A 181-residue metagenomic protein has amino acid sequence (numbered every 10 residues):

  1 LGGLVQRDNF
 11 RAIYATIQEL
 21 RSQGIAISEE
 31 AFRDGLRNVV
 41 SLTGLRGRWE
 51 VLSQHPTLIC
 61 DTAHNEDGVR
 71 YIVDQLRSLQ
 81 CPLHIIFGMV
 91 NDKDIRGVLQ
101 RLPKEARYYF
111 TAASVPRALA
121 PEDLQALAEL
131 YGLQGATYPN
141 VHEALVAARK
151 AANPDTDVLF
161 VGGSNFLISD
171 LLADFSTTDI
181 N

Functional and structural regions predicted by a protein language model:
L1-R107: Nucleotide phosphate-binding/pyrophosphate-handling subdomain across enzymes that bind or process nucleotide phosphates
Y14-I17, V73, P121, Q125 (+1 more regions): A generic structural signal for short, well-ordered alpha-helical segments in conserved domains
L20-G24, L76, A128, A152 (+1 more regions): Active-site catalytic pocket residues across diverse enzymes, especially alpha/beta-hydrolases
T57-C60, E66, V98-V158: C-terminal helical cap/extension that packs against the catalytic core of soluble nucleotide-cofactor enzymes
V69-R70, I95-G97, A120-P121, D170-A173: Short glycine-/acidic-enriched loop or helix-start segments at secondary-structure transitions that form or flank
F87-M89, A113, V161-N165: Glycine-rich beta-strand-to-loop/alpha-helix junction loops that act as flexible
N91-K93, P116, L167: Conserved nucleotide-binding/hydrolysis micro-motifs of P-loop NTPases
S164-N181: Glycine/aspartate-rich loop-and-adjacent alpha/beta segment that forms the canonical ThDP
